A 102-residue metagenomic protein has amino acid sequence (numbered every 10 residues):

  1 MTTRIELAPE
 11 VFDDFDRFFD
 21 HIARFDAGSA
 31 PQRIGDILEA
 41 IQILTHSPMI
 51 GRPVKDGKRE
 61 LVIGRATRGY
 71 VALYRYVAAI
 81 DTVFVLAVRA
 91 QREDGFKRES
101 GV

Functional and structural regions predicted by a protein language model:
M1-E60, R65, A79, G101-V102: Basic, Lys/Arg-enriched alpha-helical interface segments
T67-V102: Enriched for short, Lys/Arg-rich terminal
